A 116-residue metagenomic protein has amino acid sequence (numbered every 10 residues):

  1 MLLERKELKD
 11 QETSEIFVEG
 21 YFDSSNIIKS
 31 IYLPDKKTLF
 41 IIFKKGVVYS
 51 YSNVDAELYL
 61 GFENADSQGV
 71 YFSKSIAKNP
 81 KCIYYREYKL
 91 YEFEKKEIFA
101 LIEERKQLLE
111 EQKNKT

Functional and structural regions predicted by a protein language model:
L2-T116: Acidic/histidine-enriched, beta-strand-rich ligand/metal-binding domains
